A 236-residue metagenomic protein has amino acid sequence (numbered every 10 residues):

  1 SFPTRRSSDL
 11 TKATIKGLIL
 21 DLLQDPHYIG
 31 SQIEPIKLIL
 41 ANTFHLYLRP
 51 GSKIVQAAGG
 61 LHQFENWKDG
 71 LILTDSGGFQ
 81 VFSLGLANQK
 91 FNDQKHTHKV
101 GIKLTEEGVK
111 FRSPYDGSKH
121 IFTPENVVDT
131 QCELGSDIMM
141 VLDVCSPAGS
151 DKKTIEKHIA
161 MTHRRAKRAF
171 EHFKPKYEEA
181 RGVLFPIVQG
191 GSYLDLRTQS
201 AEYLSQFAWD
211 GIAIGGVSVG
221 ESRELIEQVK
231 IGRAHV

Functional and structural regions predicted by a protein language model:
S1-S7, H235: Short, small-residue-biased leader/transition segments that mark boundaries at the very start of proteins
R5-Y177: Non-catalytic, usually N-terminal nucleic-acid engagement modules in DNA/RNA processing proteins
S31, I231-V236: Intervening/peripheral non-core polypeptide segments
H172, K176-R233: Glycine-rich phosphate/ribose-binding loops and adjacent secondary-structure elements that form binding surfaces
